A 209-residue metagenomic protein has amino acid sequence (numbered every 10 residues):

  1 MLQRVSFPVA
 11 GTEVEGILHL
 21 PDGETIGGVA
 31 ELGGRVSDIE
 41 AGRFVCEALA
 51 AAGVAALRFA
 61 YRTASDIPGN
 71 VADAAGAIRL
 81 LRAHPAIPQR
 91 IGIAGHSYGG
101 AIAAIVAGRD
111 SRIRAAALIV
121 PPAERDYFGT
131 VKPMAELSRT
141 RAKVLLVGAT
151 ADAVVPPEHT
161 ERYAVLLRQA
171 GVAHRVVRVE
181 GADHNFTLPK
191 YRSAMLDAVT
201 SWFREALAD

Functional and structural regions predicted by a protein language model:
M1-E24: N-terminal cap/lid segment of alpha/beta-hydrolase-fold proteins
R35-C46, E158-H159: The serine-hydrolase catalytic nucleophile loop
F59-A86: Catalytic nucleophile-loop/oxyanion-hole region of alpha/beta-hydrolase and closely related hydrolase-like folds
G76-R139: Primarily recognizes the serine-hydrolase "nucleophile elbow" in alpha/beta-hydrolase and SGNH/GDSL folds
R125, A151-V155, N185: Acidic catalytic loop of the alpha/beta-hydrolase fold
T140, L146-G148, D152: Short beta-strand/loop motif that positions the catalytic acidic residue of the alpha/beta-hydrolase fold
P156-L166: Short alpha-helix in the alpha/beta-hydrolase fold that links the catalytic acid
E161, Q169-D209: C-terminal catalytic histidine-bearing segment of alpha/beta-hydrolase fold enzymes
